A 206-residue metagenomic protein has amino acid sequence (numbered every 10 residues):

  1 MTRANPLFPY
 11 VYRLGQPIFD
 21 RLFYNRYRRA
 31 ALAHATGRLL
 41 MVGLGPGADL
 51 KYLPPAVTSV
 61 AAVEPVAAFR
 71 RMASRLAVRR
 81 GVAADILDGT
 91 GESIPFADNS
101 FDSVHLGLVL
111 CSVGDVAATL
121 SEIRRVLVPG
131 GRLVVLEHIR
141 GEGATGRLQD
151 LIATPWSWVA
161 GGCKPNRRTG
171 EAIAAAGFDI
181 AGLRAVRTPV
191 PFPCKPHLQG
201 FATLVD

Functional and structural regions predicted by a protein language model:
I18-R38, A48-Y52: Conserved alpha-helix/loop element of class I SAM-dependent methyltransferases that forms part of the SAM/SAH-binding
L40-S93: Class I SAM-dependent methyltransferase SAM/SAH-binding core
E92-V104: A short acidic, Gly/Pro-enriched loop at the edge of an enzyme's catalytic core that lines a small-molecule cofactor
S103-D115: A short SAM/SAH-binding and catalytic strip from SAM-dependent methyltransferases
A117-P129: A short glycine-rich, Lys/Arg-flanked "PGG" loop and its adjoining helix->strand segment in the class I
G130-H138: Conserved beta-strand signature within the Rossmann-like core of class I S-adenosyl-L-methionine
G162-G177: Short alpha-helix
A181-D206: Core SAM-dependent methyltransferase catalytic element
